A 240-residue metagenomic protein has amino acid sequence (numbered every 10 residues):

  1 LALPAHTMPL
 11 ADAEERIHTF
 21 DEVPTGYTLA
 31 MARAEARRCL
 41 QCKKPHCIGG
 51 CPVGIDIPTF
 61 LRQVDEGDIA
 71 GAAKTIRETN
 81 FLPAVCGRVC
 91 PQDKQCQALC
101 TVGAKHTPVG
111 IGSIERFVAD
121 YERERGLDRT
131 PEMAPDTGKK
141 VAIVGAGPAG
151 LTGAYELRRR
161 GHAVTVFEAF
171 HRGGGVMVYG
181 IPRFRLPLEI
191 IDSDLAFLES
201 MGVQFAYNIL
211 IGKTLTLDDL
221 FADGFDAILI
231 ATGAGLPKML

Functional and structural regions predicted by a protein language model:
L1-K140, L188, F221, F225 (+1 more regions): Ferredoxin-type iron-sulfur electron-transfer modules and their immediate structural context
A73-N80, I114, V176-F225: N-terminal Rossmann-like dinucleotide/flavin-binding domain of flavoprotein oxidoreductases that bind FAD/FMN
K140-T165: N-terminal Rossmann-like FAD-binding beta1-loop-alpha1 element of flavoenzymes
A149, R172, G235: Conserved Rossmann-like nucleotide-cofactor binding loop
H162-V178: Glycine-rich FAD pyrophosphate-binding loop
E168, F205-Y207, I230-T232: General beta-strand structural signal in soluble alpha/beta enzymes
